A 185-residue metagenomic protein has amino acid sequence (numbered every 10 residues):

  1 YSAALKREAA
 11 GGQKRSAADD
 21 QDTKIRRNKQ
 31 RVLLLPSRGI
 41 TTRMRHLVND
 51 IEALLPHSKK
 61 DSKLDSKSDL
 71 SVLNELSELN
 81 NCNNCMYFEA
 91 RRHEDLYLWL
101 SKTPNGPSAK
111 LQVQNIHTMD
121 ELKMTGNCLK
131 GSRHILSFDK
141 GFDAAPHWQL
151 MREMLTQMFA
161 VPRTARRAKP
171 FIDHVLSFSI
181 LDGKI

Functional and structural regions predicted by a protein language model:
Y1-I185: Phospho-regulatory, Ser/Thr- and acidic-rich intrinsically disordered linkers and terminal tails that flank modular
